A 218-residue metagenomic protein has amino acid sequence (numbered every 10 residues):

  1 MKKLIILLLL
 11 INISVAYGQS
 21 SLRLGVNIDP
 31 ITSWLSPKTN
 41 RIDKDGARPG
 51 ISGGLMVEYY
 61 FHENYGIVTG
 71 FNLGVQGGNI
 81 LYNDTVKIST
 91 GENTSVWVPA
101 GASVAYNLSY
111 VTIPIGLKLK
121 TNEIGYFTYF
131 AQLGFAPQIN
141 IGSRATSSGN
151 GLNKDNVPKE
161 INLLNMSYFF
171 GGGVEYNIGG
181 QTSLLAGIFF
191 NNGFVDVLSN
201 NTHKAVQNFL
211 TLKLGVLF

Functional and structural regions predicted by a protein language model:
M1-L4, Q19: Positively charged n-region of N-terminal signal peptides that target proteins for export
L4-I13: Sec-dependent N-terminal signal peptides
Y17-M56, L217: Short glycine/proline- and aromatic-enriched beta-strand/turn motifs that initiate or cap beta-hairpins
Q19, H62, N122-Y126, N177-Q181: Outer-membrane beta-barrel channels and translocator barrels
S20, A47-I51, N107-V111, F127 (+2 more regions): Residues that define the transmembrane beta-barrel architecture of outer-membrane proteins
V26-P30, I51-Y59, F71-L73, I113-L119 (+4 more regions): Residues on the lipid-exposed face of transmembrane beta-strands in outer-membrane beta-barrel proteins
L35-K44, G77-S109, I141-N162, L198-H203: Flexible, solvent-exposed loop segments that connect beta-strands
Q76-Y82, K159, N165-F218: Predominantly the C-terminal beta-signal and adjacent terminal strand-loop region of outer-membrane beta-barrel
